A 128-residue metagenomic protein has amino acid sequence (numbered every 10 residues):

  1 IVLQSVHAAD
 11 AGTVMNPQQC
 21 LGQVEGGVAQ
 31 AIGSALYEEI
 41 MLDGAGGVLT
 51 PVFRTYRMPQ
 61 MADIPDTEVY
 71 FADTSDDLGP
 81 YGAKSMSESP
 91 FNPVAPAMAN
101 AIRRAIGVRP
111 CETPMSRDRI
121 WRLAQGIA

Functional and structural regions predicted by a protein language model:
I1-A128: C-terminal catalytic domains of large/alpha subunits in multi-subunit enzymes
